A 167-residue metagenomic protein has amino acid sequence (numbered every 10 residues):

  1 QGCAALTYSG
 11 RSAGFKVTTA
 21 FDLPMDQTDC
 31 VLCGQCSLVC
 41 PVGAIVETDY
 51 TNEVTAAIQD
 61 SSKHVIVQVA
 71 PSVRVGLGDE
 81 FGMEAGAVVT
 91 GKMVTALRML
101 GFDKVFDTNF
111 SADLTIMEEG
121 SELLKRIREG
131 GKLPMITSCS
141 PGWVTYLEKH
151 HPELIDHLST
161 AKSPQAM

Functional and structural regions predicted by a protein language model:
Q1, T28-G43, A112, S138-G142: Local cysteine-cluster metal-coordination motifs and their immediate loop/turn environment, predominantly Fe-S cluster
Q1-C3, C40, G130, M167: Intrinsic structural disorder
Q1-D29, G43-I66: Non-heme iron-sulfur electron-transfer modules
T7, C40, P71-V73: Short N-terminal signal/transit or membrane-insertion segments and the immediately adjacent low-complexity/disordered
G10-S12, G34, G82: Glycine-centered flexibility motif
L23, C33, T90-G91: Generic non-transmembrane alpha-helix signal with a bias for helix starts/N-cap capping motifs
E47-M167: Iron-sulfur-associated redox domains of electron-transfer enzymes in respiratory and anaerobic energy metabolism
